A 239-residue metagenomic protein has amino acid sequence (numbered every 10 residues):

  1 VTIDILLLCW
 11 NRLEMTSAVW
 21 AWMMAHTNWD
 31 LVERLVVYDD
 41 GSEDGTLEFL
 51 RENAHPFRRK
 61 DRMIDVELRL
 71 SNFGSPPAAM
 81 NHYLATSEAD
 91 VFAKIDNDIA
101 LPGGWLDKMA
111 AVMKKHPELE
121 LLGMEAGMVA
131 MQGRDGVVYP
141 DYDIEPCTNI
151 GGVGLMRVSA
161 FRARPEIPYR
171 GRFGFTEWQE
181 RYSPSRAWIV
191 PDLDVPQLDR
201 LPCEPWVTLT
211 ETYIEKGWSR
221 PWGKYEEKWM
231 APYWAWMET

Functional and structural regions predicted by a protein language model:
A21-V32: Short, acidic, metal-binding catalytic loop of nucleotide-sugar glycosyltransferases
V32-G41, L68-R69: Short beta-strand/loop segment that forms part of the nucleotide-sugar
Y38-E48, F73: A conserved acidic beta->alpha catalytic loop
L70-S87: Glycine-rich, basic loop-to-helix element that forms the pyrophosphate-binding segment of sugar-nucleotide handling
A89-A100: Short beta-strand-to-loop acidic/aromatic patch adjacent to the donor-nucleotide binding site
L122-D135: Short beta-strand-to-loop element that shapes/binds the nucleotide-sugar donor at the catalytic cleft/hinge
V137-V158: A recurrent flexible, glycine/aromatic-enriched loop bordering the glycosyltransferase active site that acts as
P168-T239: C-terminal catalytic/acceptor-binding lobe
